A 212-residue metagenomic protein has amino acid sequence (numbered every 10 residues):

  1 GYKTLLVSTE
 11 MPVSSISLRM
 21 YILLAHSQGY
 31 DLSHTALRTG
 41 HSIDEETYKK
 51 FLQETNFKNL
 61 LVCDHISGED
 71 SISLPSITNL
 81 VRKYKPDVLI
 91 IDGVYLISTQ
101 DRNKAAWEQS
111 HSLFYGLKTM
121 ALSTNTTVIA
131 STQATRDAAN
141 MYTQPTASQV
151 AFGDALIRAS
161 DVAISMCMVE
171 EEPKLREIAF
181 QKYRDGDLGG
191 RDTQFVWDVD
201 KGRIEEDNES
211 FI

Functional and structural regions predicted by a protein language model:
Y2-K85, T99, D192-Q194: Cytosolic-facing regulatory segments adjacent to core modules
S8, I90, S131, A159: Generic enzyme active-site microenvironment
T9-M11, T126, A130-Q133: Conserved H-loop
H26, Y30-L32, S71-L89, T119-T124 (+1 more regions): C-terminal regions of RecA-like/P-loop NTPase motor modules
L37-R38, S67, S98-H111, N140-S148: Flexible beta-alpha connector loops of hexameric P-loop NTPases
F51-C63, L117-V128, A159-D161: A structural motif corresponding to the C-terminal end of an alpha-helix and its immediate exit/capping segment
P86-A130: Helical hairpin unit composed of two closely spaced alpha helices linked by a short loop
